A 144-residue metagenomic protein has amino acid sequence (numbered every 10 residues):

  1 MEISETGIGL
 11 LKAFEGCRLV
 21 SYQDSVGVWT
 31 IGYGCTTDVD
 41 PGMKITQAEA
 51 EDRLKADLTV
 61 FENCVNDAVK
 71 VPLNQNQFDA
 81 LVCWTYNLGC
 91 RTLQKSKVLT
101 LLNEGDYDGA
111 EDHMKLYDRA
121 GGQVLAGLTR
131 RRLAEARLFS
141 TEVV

Functional and structural regions predicted by a protein language model:
M1-V28, C35-V39, K44-N63, A68 (+2 more regions): Long, amphipathic alpha-helical surface segments
L11, Q77-T85, H113-K115: Short alpha-helical scaffolding segments that buttress acidic/His motifs in well-ordered protein cores
Y33-G34, Y86: Active-site-proximal beta-strand/loop segments in catalytic clefts of secreted hydrolases
A56, C83-L88: Short, residue-level hotspots on alpha-helical faces of the histone-fold and other alpha-helical interaction modules
